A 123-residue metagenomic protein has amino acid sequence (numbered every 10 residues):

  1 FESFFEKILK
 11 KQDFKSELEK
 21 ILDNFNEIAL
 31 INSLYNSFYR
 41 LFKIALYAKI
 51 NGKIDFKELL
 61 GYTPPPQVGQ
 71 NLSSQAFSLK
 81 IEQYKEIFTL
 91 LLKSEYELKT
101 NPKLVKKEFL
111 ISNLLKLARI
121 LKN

Functional and structural regions predicted by a protein language model:
F1-K10, F14-N123: C-terminal alpha-helical interaction modules of replication/initiation AAA+ assemblies
